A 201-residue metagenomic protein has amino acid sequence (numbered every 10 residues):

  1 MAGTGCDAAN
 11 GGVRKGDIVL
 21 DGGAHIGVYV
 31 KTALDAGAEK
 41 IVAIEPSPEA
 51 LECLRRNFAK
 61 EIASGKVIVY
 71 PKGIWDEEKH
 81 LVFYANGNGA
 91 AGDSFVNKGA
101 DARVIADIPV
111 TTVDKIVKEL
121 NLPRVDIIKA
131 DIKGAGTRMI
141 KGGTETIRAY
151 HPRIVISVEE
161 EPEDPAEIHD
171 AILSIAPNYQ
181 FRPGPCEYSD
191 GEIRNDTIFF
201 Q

Functional and structural regions predicted by a protein language model:
M1-Q201: Phosphate/nucleotide-binding beta-alpha loop and adjacent structural elements of enzyme active sites
